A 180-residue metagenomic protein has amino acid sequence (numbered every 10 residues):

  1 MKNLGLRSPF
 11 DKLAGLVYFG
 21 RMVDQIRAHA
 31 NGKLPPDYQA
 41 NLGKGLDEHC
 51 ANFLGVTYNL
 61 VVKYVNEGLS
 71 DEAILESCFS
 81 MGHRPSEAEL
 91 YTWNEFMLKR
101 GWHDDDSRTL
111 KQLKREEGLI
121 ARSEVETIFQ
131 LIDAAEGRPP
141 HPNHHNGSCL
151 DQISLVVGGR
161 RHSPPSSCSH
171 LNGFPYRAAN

Functional and structural regions predicted by a protein language model:
M1-Y38, F96-G147: Polar/charged low-complexity regulatory segments
P35-F79: Amphipathic alpha-helical packing elements
V61-G118: Amphipathic protein-protein interaction modules
G158-R161: Intrinsic, low-complexity polybasic segments
N172-A179: Short, intrinsically disordered C-terminal tails of secreted or membrane-associated proteins
